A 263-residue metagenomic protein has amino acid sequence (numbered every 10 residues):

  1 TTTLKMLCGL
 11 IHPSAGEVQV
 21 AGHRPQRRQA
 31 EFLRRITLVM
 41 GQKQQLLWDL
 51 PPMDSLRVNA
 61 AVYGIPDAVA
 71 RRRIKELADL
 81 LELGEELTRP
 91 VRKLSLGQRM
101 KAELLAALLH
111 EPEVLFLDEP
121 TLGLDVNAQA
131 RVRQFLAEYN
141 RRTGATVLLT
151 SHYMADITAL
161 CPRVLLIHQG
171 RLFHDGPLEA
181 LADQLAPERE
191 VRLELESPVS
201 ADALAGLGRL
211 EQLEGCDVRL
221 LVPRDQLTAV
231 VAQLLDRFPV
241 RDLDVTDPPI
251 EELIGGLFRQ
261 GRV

Functional and structural regions predicted by a protein language model:
C8: Helix-to-loop junction immediately C-terminal to a conserved catalytic motif
G16-R27, E31-L33: Conserved ABC transporter NBD signature motif
T37, R57, A61, A68-E86: Conserved ABC ATPase "signature" region
L109-E113: A short, proline-enriched helix->beta-strand linker immediately N-terminal to the Walker B motif in ABC-type P-loop
L115-E119: Catalytic Walker B motif of ABC-type/P-loop ATPase nucleotide-binding domains
R133-L221: ABC transporter nucleotide-binding domain
R189-Q260: Short, charged/small-residue-rich alpha-helical element at the C-terminal edge of ABC transporter nucleotide-binding
